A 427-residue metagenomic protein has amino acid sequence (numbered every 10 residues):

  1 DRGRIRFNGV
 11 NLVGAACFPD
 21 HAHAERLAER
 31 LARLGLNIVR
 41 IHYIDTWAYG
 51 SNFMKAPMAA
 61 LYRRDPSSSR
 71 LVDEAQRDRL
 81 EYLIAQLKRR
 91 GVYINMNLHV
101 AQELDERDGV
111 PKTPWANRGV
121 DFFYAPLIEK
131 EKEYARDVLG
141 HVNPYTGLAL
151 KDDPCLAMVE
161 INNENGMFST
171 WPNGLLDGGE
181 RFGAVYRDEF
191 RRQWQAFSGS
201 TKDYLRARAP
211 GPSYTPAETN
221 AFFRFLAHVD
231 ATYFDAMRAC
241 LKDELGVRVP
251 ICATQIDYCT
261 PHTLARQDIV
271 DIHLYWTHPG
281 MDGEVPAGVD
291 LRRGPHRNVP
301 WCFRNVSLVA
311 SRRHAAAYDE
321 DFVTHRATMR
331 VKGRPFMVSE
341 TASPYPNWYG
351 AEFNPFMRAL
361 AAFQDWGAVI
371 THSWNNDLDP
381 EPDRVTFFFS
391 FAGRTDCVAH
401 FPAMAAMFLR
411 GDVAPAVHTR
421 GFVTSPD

Functional and structural regions predicted by a protein language model:
R4-Q267, P279: Active-site mouth of glycoside hydrolases
P57, P66, P111-P114, P172 (+12 more regions): Proline-rich intrinsically disordered, low-complexity coils
V92, Y233-P250, C259-T277, P300-D427: Catalytic-core region of carbohydrate-active enzymes that cleave or remodel glycosidic bonds
L175-G178, G288, P355: Glycine-rich, phosphate-binding/catalytic loops in enzymes
I269, R292-R297: A glycine-rich, hydrophobic loop/mini-helix early in the fold
M281-D290: Glycine/threonine-rich flexible loop motifs
